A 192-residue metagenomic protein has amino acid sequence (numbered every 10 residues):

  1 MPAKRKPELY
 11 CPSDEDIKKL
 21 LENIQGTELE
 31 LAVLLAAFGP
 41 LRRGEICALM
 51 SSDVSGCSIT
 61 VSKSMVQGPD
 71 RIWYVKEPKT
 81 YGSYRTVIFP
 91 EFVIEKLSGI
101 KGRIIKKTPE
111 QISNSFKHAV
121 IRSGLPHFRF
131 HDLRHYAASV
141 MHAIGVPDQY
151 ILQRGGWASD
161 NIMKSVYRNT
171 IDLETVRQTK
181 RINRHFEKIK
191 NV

Functional and structural regions predicted by a protein language model:
M1-C47, F92, R134: Basic, Lys/Arg- and aromatic-enriched nucleic-acid-binding interface segment
C11-E15, V87-P126: Active-site/catalytic core of tyrosine-dependent DNA strand-transfer enzymes
E45-C47, F128-R129, A138, G145-W157: Active-site-proximal segment of tyrosine recombinases
D53-S58, V146-V166: Short, polar N-cap/turn motifs at the start of nucleic acid-interacting alpha helices
M65, I94, G155-R181: Catalytic-site neighborhood detector that most strongly recognizes the C-terminal catalytic loop/helix of tyrosine
P69-D70, Y74-V93, R177-V192: C-terminal secondary-structure termini that scaffold catalytic or DNA-interacting sites
I121, H142-V146, G156, D172-T175 (+1 more regions): Hydrophobic alpha-helix feature that most strongly marks membrane-spanning transmembrane helices and their immediate
